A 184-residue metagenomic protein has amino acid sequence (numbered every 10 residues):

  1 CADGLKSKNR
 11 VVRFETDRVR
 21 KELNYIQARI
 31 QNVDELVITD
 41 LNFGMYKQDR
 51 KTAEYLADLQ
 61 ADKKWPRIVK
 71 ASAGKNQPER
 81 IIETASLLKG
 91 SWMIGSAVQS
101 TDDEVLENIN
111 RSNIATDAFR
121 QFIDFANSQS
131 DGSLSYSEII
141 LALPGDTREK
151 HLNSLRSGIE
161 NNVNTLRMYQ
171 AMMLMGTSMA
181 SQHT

Functional and structural regions predicted by a protein language model:
C1-D17: Canonical Radical SAM [4Fe-4S] cluster-binding loop centered on the CxxxCxxC motif and its immediate flanking residues
A2, K89, N162-V163: Residue-level detector of structured alpha->beta connecting loops
D3-G4, A97-T101, A171: Generic beta-structure capping elements
T16-S137, L141-L143: Conserved SAM/AdoMet-binding glycine-rich loop
I26-R29, S157-N161: An active-site-proximal structural segment forming one wall of the substrate-binding cleft that immediately precedes
N42, Y46-K47, E104-N110, L141-E149 (+1 more regions): Flexible glycine/acidic-rich beta-alpha junction loops that bind and position SAM and/or redox cofactors in anaerobic
I81-T84, L143-E160: Catalytic cores of alpha/beta
R120-F122, R156, M179-T184: Alpha-amylase-like alpha-glycosidases and glucanotransferases acting on alpha-linked glucans and related
